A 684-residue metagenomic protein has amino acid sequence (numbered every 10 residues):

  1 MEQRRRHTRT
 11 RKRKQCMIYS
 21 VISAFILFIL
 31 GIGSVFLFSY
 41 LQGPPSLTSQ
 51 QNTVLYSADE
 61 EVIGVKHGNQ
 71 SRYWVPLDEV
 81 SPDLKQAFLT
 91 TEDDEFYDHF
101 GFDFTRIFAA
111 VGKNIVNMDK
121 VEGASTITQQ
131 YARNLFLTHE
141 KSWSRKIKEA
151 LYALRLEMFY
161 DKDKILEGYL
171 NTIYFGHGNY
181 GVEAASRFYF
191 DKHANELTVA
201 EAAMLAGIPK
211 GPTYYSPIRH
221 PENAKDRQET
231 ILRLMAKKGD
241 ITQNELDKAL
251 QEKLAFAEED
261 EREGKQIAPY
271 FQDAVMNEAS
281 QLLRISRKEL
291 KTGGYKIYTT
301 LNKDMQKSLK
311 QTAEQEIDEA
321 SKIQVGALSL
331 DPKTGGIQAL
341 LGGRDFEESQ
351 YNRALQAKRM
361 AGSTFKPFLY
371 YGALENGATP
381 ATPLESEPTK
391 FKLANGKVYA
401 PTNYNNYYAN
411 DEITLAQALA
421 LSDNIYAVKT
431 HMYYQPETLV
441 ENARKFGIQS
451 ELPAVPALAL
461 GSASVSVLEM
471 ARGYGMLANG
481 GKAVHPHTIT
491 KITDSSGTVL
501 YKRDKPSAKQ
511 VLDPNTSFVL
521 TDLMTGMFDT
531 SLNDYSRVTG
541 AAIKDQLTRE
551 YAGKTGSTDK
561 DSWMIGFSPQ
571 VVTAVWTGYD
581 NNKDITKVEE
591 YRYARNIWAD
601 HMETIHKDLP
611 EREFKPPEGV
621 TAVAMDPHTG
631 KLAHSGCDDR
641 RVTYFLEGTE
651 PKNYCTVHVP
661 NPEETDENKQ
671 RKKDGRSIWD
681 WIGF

Functional and structural regions predicted by a protein language model:
M1-A320, I337-Q338, E387, K502 (+1 more regions): Juxtamembrane regions of bacterial inner-membrane/periplasmic proteins, predominantly the peptidoglycan biogenesis
Y73-D78, Q324, E348-F368, P380-P388 (+1 more regions): Short active-site loop at a secondary-structure junction that contains or immediately precedes the catalytic residue(s)
F88-L89, M235, L309, G335 (+6 more regions): Active-site SXXK
Y97-R106, Y180-V182, T242-D247, E348-Y351 (+3 more regions): Short, well-structured active-site flanking segments
V116-K141, N195, R262-K265, F271 (+3 more regions): Conserved catalytic neighborhood of penicillin-recognizing serine enzymes
T299-E319, S329, L340, F346-Y351 (+2 more regions): A penicillin-recognizing enzyme superfamily signal
V398-N403, Q435-Y474: Mid-domain, small-residue-enriched loop/turn segments at the edges of structured enzyme/sensor domains
V623-F684: Low-complexity, Gly/Ser/Thr/Pro-rich intrinsically disordered linker/tail segments
